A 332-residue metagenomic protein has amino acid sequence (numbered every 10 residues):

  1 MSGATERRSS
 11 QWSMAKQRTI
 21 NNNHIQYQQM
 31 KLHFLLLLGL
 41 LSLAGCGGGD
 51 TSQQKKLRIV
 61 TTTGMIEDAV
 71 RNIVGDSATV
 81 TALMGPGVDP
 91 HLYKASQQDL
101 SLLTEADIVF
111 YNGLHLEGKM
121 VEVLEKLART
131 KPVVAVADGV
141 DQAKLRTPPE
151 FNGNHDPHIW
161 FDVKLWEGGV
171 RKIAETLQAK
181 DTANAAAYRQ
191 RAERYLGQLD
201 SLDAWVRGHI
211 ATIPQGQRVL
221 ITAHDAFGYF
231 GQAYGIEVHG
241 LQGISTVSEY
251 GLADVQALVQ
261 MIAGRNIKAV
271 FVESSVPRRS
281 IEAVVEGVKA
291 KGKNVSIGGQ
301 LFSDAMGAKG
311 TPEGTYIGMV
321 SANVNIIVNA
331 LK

Functional and structural regions predicted by a protein language model:
R7-R8, R18: Basic polycationic patches enriched in arginine
R18, H24, C46-G47: Secretory/periplasmic and organellar redox-cofactor proteins
H24-F34: Bacterial N-terminal signal peptides that target proteins for export
H33-A44: Bacterial N-terminal signal peptides
C46-K332: Extracytoplasmic metal-acquisition and chelation regions
